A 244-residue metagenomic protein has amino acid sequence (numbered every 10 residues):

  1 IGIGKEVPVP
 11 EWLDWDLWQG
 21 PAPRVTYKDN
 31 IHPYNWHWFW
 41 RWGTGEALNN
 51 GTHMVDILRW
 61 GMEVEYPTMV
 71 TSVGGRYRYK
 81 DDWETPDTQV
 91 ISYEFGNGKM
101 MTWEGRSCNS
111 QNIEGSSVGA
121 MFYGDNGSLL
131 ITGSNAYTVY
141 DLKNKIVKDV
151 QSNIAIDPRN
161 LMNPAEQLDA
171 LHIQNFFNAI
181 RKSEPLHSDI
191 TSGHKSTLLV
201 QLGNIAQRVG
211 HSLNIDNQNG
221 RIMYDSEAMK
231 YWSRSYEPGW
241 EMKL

Functional and structural regions predicted by a protein language model:
I1-T191, T197-L244: Contiguous beta-strand/loop segments that form the cofactor/metal-binding neighborhood of enzyme cores
